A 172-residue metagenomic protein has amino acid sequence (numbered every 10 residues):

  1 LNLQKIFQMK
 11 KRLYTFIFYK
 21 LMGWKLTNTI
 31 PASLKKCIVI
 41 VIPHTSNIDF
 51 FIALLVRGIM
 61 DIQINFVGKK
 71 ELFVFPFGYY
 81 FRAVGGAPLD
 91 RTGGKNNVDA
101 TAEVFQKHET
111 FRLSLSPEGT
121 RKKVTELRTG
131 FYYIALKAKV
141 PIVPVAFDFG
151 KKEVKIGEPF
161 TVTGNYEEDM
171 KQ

Functional and structural regions predicted by a protein language model:
L1-L3, Q63-I64: Compositionally biased, charge-rich terminal segments
L1-N2, M9, P31, N165: Serine/threonine-rich low-complexity intrinsically disordered regions
N2-K25: N-terminal membrane-anchoring alpha-helices
K20-Q172: Soluble catalytic domains of membrane acyltransferases
